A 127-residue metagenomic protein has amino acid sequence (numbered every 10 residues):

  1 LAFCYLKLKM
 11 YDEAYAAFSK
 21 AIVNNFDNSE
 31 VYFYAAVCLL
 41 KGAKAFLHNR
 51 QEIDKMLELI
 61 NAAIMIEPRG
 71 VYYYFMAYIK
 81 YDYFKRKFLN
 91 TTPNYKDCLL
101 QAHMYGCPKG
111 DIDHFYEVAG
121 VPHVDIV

Functional and structural regions predicted by a protein language model:
L1-M10: Alpha-helical segment of the N-proximal tetratricopeptide repeat
K9, A36, L40-R50, A77 (+2 more regions): Short coil/turn linking the two alpha-helices of tandem helical-hairpin repeats
F26, I66-P68, M104-C107: Short coil turns that delineate tetratricopeptide repeat
E30, V71-Y72, D111: Start-of-helix register in tetratricopeptide repeats
Y34-A35, F75, F115: Canonical tetratricopeptide repeat
R86, N90-V127: Terminal, low-structured helical/coil segments at or just beyond the last alpha-helical repeat
